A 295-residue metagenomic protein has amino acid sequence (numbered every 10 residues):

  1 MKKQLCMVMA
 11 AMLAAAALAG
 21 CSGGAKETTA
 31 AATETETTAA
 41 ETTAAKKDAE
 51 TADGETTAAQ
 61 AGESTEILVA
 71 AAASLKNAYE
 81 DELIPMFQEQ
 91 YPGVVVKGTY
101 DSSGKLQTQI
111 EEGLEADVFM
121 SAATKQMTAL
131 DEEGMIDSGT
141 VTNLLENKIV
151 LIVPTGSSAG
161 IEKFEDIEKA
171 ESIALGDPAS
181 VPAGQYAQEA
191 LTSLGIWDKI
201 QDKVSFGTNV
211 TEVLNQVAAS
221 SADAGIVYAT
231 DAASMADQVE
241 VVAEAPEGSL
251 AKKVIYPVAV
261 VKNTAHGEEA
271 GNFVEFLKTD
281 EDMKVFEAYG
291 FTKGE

Functional and structural regions predicted by a protein language model:
M1-A11: Positively charged n-region of N-terminal signal peptides that target proteins for export
A16-G20: C-terminal motif of bacterial Sec signal peptides marking the signal peptidase cleavage site
S22-P85, G104, E111, A123-T124 (+3 more regions): Exported/periplasmic ABC-transporter solute-binding proteins
I67, V94-V96, I149: Conserved beta-strand core positions
P85-G98: Signal peptide-proximal N-terminal region of secreted/periplasmic/extracellular or secretory-lumen proteins
G93, E115-A116, A222: Short, high-confidence coil segments that cap the C-terminus of an alpha-helix and link into the following beta-strand
G98-Q107, A116-L130: Ligand-binding clamshell of periplasmic/extracellular solute-binding protein-like
T140-I149: Short, glycine-/small- and polar/acidic-enriched structural segments that line small-molecule recognition paths
